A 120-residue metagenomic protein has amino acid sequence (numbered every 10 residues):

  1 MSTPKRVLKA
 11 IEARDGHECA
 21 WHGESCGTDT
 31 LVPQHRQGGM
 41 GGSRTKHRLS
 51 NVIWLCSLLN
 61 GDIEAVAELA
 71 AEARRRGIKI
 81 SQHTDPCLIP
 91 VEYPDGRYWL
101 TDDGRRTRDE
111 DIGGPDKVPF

Functional and structural regions predicted by a protein language model:
M1, L8, G41-T45: Short, surface-exposed loop/turn motifs that are enriched in glycine and acidic residues and include a nearby proline
S2-V32, W54-L59: Short cysteine-rich loop/turn motifs with clustered Cys
T3, R48, A65: Short acidic-hydrophobic sequence patches enriched in Asp/Glu that either
E24-T28, M40, N51-R75: Short Cys/His-centered divalent metal-binding micro-motifs
L31-G39: Histidine-centered catalytic micro-motifs
H35, C56, D102: Pocket-edge structural micro-motifs
G39-S57, R75-P90: Short microdomains enriched in Cys/His and/or Lys/Arg
I78-F120: Short flanking/linker segments adjacent to small metal-binding domains or redox-active Cys/His motifs
